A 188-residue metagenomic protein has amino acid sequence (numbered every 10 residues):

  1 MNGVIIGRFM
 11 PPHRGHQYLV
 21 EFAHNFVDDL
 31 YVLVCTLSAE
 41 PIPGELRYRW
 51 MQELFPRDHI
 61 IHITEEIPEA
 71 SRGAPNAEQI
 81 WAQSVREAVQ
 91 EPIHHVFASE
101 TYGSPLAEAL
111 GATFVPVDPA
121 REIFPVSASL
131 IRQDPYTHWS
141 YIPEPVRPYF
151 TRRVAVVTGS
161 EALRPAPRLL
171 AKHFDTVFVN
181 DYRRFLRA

Functional and structural regions predicted by a protein language model:
M1-V154: Nucleotidyltransferase catalytic core that binds NTPs
V154-K172: Glycine-rich phosphate-binding P-loop
R168-A188: Conserved substrate/cofactor phosphate-moiety recognition/catalytic segment in nucleotide-dependent phosphotransferases
